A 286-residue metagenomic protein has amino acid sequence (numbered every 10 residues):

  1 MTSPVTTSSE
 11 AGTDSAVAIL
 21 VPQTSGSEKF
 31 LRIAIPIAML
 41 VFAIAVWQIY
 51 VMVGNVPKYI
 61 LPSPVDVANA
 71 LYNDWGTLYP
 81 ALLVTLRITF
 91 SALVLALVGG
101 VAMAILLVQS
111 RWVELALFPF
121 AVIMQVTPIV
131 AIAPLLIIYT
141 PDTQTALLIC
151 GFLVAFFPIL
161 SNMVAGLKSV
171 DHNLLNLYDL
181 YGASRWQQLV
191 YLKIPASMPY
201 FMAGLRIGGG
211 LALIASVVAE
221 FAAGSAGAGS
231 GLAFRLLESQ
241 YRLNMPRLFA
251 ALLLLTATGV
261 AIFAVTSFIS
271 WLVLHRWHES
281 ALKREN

Functional and structural regions predicted by a protein language model:
V17-G26, M52-L97, E238: Periplasmic/extracellular loop-to-transmembrane helix junction in inner-membrane transport proteins
I19-V51: N-terminal signal-anchor/first transmembrane alpha helix
S91-A121: Transmembrane-helix boundary motif in ABC transporter permease subunits
R111, F249-N286: C-terminal transmembrane helix and the adjacent membrane-cytosol boundary/short C-terminal tail of inner/organellar
V122-P158, A165-G166: Generic hydrophobic transmembrane alpha-helix motif, especially the helices
I138-Y139, L167, S216-F249, L254 (+1 more regions): Glycine-rich helix-loop "coupling/hinge" segments at transmembrane-helix boundaries in multipass transporters
I149-L153, W186-A219: Transmembrane alpha-helices
N162-G204, L232, L236: Short cytoplasmic-facing helical segments at TM-TM junctions of multi-pass membrane proteins
